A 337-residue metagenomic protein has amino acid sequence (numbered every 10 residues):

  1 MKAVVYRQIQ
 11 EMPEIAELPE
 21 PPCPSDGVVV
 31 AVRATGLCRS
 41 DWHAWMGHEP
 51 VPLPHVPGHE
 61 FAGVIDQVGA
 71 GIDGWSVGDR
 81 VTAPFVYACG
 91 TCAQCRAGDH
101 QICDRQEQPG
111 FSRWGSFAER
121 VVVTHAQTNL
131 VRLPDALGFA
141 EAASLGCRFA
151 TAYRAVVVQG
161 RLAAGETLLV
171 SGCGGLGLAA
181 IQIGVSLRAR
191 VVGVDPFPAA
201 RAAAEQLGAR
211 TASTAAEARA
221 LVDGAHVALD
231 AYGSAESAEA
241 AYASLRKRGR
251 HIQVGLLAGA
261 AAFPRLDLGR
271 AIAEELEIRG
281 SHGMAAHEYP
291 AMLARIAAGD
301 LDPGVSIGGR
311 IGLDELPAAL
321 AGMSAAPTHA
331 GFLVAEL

Functional and structural regions predicted by a protein language model:
P21-T35, M46-A93, P134-A136: Glycine-rich beta-strand-centered segment in the early N-terminal region that forms part of a ligand/cofactor-binding
R80, L137-E217: Mid-domain Rossmann-like dinucleotide-binding core that forms the NAD(H)/NADP(H) cofactor-binding site
C89-S171: NAD(P)H dinucleotide-binding glycine-rich loop of Rossmann-like/cofactor-binding domains, especially the beta1-alpha1
R219-A228: A short acidic, Gly/Pro-enriched loop at the edge of an enzyme's catalytic core that lines a small-molecule cofactor
A235-A298, L337: Glycine-rich phosphate-binding loop and adjacent beta-alpha segment of Rossmann(oid) nucleotide-cofactor-binding
A286-L337: C-terminal hydrophobic helical "lid"/dimerization subdomain of Rossmann-like NAD(P)H-dependent oxidoreductases
